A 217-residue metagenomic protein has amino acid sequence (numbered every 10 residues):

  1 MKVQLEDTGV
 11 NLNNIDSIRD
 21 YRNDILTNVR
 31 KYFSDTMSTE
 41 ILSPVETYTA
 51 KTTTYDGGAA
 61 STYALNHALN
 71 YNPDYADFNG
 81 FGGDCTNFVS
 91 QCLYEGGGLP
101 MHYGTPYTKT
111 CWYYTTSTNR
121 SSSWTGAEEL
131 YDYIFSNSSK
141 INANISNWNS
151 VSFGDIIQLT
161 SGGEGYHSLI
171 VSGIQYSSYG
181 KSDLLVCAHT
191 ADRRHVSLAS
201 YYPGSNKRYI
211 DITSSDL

Functional and structural regions predicted by a protein language model:
M1-Y71, A76-E95, S150-S152: Active-site-adjacent structural elements in enzyme catalytic domains
A68-L69, L93-G98, Q158, G162 (+1 more regions): Hydrophobic/aromatic-lined pockets within catalytic cores
D74-S123: Extended boundary segments
T86-E95, S168-S172, V186-A188: Active-site scaffold segments
M101-T105, V171, L198: Short, solvent-exposed loop/turn and secondary-structure capping segments
W112-L184: ...with weaker cross-activation on analogous glycine-rich loops/strands in unrelated enzymes
S182-R193, L198-L217: Low-complexity, Gly/Ser/Thr/Pro-rich intrinsically disordered linker/tail segments
